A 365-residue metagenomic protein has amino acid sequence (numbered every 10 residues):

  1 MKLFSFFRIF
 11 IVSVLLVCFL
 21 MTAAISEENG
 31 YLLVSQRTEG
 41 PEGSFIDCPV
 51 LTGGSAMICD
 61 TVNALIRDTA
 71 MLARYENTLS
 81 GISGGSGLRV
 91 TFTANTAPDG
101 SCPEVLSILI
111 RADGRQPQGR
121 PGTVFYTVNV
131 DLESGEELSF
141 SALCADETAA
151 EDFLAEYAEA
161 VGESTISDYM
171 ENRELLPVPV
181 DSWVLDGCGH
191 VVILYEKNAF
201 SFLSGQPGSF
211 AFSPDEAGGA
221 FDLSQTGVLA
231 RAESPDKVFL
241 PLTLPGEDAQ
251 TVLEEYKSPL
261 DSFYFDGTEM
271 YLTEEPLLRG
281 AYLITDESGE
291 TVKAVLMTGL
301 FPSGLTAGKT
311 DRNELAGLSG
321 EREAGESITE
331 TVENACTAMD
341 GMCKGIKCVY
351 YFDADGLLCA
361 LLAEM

Functional and structural regions predicted by a protein language model:
L3-F4, L277-L278, F301, L318: Short, aromatic- and cysteine-enriched interfacial helices/patches that mediate contacts at lipid membranes
L3-S26: Sec-dependent N-terminal signal peptides of Gram-positive bacterial secreted proteins and lipoproteins
A24-K257, D261-E269, T273-E275, K293 (+6 more regions): Compositionally biased intrinsically disordered regions enriched in Thr/Gly
T127-N129, L278, Y282-D286: An acidic-aromatic
T243-G246, P302-S319: Secreted/surface-exposed cysteine- and glycine-rich disulfide frameworks
L260, F301-G304, R322-E323, L357-A360: Short loop/beta submotifs within extracellular cysteine-rich repeat domains
L315-N334: A compact, surface-exposed functional segment
